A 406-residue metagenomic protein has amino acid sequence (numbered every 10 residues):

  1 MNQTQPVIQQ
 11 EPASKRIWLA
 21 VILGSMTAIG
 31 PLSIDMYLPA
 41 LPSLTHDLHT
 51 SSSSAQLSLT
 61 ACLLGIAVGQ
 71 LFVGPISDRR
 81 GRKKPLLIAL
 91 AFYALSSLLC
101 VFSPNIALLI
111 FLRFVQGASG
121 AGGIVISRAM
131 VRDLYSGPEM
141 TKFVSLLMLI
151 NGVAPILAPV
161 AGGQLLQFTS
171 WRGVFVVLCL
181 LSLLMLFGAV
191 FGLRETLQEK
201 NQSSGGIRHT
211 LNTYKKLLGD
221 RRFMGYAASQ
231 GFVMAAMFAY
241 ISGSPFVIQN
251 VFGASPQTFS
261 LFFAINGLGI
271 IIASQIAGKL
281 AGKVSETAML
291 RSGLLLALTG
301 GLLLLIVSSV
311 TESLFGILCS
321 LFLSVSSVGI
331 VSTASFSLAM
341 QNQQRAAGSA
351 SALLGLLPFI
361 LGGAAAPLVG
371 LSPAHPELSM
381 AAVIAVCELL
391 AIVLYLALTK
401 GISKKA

Functional and structural regions predicted by a protein language model:
Q5-A13, T196-A227: Juxtamembrane intracellular "pre-TM" segments in multi-pass secondary transporters
H49, G81, F102-L108, S119 (+2 more regions): Helix-breaking motifs and short loop linkers at transmembrane-helix boundaries and internal kinks in secondary membrane
V68-A107: Conserved MFS/SLC helix-loop-helix module at the cytosolic interface between two early adjacent transmembrane helices
F92, S96-L99, A107-V115, F315-L321: Paired small-residue
L108, S145-F191: Helix-loop-helix hairpin linking two adjacent transmembrane segments in secondary transporters
L112-V153: Cytoplasmic helix-loop-helix junction between adjacent transmembrane helices in 12-TM secondary transporters
A288-A334: C-terminal transmembrane helical hairpin of 12-TM major facilitator-type secondary transporters
L338-H375, V383-I384: A late C-terminal transmembrane helix in Major Facilitator Superfamily
